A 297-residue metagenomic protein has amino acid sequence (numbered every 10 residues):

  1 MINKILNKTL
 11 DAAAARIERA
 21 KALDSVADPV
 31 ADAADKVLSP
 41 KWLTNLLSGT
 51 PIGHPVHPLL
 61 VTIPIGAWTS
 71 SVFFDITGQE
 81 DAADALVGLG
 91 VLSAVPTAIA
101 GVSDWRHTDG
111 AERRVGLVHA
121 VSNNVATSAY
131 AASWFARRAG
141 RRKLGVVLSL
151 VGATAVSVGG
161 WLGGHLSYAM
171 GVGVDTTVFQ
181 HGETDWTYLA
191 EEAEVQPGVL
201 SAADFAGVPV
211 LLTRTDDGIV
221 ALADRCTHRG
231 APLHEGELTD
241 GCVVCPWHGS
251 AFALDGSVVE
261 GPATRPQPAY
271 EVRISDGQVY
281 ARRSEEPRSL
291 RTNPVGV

Functional and structural regions predicted by a protein language model:
M1-V297: Short amphipathic, positively biased membrane-proximal segments that drive organelle/inner-membrane targeting
